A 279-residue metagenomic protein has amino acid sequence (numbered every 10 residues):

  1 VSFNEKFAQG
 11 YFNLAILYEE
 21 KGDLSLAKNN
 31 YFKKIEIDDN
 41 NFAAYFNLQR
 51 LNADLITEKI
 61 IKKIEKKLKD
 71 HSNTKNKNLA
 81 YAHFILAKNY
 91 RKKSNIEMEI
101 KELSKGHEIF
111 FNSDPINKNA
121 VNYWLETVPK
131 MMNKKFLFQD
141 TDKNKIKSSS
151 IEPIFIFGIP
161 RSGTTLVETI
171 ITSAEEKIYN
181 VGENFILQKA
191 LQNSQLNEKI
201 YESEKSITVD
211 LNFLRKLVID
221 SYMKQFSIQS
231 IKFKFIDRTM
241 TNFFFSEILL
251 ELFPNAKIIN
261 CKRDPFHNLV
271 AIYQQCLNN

Functional and structural regions predicted by a protein language model:
V1-Q229: Alpha-helical solenoid repeat scaffolds of the TPR/TPR-like class and their adjacent stem/linker regions that mediate
H107, V181, I186-I207, Q229-N279: PAPS-dependent sulfotransferase catalytic domain
